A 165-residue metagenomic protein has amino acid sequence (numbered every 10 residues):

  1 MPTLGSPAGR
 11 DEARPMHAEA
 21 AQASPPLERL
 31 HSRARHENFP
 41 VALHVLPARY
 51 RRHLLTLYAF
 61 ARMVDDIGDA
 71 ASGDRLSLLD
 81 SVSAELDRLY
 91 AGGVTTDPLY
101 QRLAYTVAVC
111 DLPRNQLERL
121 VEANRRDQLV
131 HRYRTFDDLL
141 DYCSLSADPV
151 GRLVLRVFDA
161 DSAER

Functional and structural regions predicted by a protein language model:
P2-R165: Acidic catalytic motifs of isoprenoid enzymes
